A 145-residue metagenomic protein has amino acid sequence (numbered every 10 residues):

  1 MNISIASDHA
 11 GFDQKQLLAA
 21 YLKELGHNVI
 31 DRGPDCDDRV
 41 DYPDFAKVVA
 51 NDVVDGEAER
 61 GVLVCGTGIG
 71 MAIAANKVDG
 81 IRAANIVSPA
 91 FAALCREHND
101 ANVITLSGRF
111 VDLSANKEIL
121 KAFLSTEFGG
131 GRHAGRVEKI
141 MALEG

Functional and structural regions predicted by a protein language model:
N2-L18: N-terminal beta1-alpha1 ligand-phosphate binding loop
A6, A10, P89-G145: C-terminal binding/interaction regions
D13-L17, K23-V29, D44, V48 (+2 more regions): Patatin-like phospholipase
N28-R39: A short beta-strand-loop structural module common to alpha/beta enzyme folds
F45, V49-N85: Helix-adjacent hinge/juxtasegments
